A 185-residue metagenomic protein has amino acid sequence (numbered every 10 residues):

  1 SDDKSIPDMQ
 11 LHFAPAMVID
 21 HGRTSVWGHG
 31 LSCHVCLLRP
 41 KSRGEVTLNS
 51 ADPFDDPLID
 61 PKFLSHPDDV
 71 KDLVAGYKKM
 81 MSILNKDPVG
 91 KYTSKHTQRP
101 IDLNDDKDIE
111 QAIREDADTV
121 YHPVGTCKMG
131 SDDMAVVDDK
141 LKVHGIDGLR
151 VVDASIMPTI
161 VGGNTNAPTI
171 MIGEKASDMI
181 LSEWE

Functional and structural regions predicted by a protein language model:
S1-P168, A176-E185: FAD-dependent oxidoreductase catalytic-site/capping-region signature
